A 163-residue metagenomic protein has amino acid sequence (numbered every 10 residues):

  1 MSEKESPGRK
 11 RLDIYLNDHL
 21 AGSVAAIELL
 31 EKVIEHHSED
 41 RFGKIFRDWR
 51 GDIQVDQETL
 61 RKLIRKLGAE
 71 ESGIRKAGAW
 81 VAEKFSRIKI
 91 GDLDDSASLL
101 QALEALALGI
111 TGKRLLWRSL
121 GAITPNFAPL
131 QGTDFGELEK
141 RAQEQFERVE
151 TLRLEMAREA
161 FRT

Functional and structural regions predicted by a protein language model:
M1-S6, S86-K89: Short alpha-helical hairpin
E5-H37, L99-P125: Alpha-helical bundle segments that constitute or directly flank the non-heme di-iron/ferroxidase center
R9-L20, G43-R50, E71-G78, S96-I110 (+1 more regions): Amphipathic, non-membrane alpha-helical segments in soluble helical-bundle scaffolds
L16-L30, F46-L60, V81-I88, L106-K113 (+2 more regions): Alpha-helical transition-metal enzyme core signature, strongest for iron centers
E31-S38, R61, G68, K89 (+2 more regions): A structural signal for long alpha-helical coiled-coils and helix-turn connectors that form the cytosolic signaling
K66-S96: Carboxylate-rich helix-loop segments that flank metal/cofactor sites and access channels in metalloenzymes
G109-T163: Preference for long, well-ordered alpha-helical segments
